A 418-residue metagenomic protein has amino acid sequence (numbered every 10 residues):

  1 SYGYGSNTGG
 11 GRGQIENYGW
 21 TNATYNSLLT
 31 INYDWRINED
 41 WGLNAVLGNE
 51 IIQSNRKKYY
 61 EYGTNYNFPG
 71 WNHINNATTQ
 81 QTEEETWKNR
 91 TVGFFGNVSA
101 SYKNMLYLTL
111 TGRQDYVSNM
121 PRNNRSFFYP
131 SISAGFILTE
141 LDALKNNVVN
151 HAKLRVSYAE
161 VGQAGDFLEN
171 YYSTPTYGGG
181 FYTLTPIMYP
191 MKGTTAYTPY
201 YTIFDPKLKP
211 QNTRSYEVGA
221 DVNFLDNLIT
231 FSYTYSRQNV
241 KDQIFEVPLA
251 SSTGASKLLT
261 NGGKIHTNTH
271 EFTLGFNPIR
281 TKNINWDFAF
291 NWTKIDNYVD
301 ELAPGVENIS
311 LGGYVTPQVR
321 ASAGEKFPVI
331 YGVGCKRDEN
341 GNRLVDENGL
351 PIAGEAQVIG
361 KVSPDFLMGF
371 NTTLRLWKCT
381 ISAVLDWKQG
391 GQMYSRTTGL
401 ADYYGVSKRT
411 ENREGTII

Functional and structural regions predicted by a protein language model:
S1, G9-S322, G369-L374, W387: Extracellular/periplasmic, surface-exposed regions of secreted and cell-surface proteins
T82-E84, A356-G360: Asp/Glu-centered strand-loop micro-motifs enriched in Gly/Pro and often flanked by an aromatic residue
V117, K388-I418: Extracytoplasmic gating/loop element in the C-terminal half of outer-membrane beta-barrel translocons and assembly
T176, G262-T269, S310-G332, K336-N342 (+2 more regions): C-terminal beta-signal and terminal closure region of outer-membrane beta-barrel proteins
G341-R343, E347-G354: Acidic, glycine-anchored loop motifs typical of Ca2+
K361-R396: Glycine-rich, aromatic-lined ligand/substrate-binding cores of catalytic and carbohydrate-binding domains
